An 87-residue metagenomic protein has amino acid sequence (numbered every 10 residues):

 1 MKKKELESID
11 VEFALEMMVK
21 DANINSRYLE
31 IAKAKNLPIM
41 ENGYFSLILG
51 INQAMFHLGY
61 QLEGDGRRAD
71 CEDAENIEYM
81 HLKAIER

Functional and structural regions predicted by a protein language model:
M1-I9, G66-D73: Extended non-catalytic scaffold regions that mediate assembly and binding in large macromolecular machines
K2-N42, L82: N-terminal acidic leader/helix
L37-M80: Short, charge-rich amphipathic interface segments used for partner binding and complex assembly
A69, A84-R87: Long, highly charged low-complexity segments enriched in Glu/Asp and Lys/Arg with interspersed Ser/Thr
